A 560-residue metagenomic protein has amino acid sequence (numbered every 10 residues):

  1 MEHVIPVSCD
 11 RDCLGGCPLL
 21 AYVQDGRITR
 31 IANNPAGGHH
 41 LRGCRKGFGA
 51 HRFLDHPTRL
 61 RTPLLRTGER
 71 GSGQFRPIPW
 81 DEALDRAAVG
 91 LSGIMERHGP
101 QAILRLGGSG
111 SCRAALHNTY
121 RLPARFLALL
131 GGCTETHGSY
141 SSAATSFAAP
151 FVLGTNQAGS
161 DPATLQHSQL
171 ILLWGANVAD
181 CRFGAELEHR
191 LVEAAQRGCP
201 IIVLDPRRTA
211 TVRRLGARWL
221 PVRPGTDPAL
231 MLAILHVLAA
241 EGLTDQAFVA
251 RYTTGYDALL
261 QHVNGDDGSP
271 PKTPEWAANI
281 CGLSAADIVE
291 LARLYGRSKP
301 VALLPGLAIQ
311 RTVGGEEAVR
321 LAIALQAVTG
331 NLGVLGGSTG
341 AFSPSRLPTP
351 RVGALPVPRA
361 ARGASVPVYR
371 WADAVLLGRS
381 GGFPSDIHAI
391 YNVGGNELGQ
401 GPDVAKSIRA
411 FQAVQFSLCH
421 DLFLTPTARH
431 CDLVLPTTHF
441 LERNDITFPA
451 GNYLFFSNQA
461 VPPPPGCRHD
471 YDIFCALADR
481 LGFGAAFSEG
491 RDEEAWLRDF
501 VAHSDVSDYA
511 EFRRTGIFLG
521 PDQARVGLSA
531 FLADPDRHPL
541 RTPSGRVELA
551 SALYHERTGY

Functional and structural regions predicted by a protein language model:
M1-L243, L259, V393: N-terminal export/assembly segments and adjacent metallocofactor-ligating motifs of anaerobic energy-metabolism
R66-P77, E241-A285, A460-H538, G545: N-terminal leader/propeptide and maturation segments of large enzyme subunits in energy/redox metabolism and hydrolases
H98-A102, T244-V249, A302, G333-G340 (+1 more regions): Flexible, glycine/charged-enriched surface loops at secondary-structure junctions
N118-L191, R197-L204, T211, P228-L232 (+3 more regions): Extended redox/cofactor-interaction regions of prokaryotic respiratory oxidoreductases
P162, L441-P463, F474-F483: Glycine/threonine-rich phosphate-binding loop and adjacent beta-strand/alpha-helix elements that clamp
W174-A176, L215-G216, Y256, P270-W276 (+2 more regions): Flexible glycine/proline-enriched surface loops and loop-helix/loop-strand junctions
I234, T254-A374: Active-site phosphate/pyrophosphate-binding segments
D432: Catalytic, metal-anchored helix/loop core of enzyme active sites in primary metabolism
